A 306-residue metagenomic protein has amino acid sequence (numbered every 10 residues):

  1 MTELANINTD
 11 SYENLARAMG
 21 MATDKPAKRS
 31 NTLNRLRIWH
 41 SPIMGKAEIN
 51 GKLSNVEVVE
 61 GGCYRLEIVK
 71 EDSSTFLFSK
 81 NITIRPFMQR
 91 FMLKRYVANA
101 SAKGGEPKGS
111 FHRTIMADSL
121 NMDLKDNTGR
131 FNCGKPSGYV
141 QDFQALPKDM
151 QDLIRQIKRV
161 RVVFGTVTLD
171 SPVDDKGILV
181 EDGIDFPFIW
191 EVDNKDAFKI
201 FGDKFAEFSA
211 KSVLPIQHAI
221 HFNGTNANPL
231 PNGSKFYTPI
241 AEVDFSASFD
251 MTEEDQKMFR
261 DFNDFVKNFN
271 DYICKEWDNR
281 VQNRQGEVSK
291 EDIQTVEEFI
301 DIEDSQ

Functional and structural regions predicted by a protein language model:
T2-E181, N232-F236, V296-Q306: OB-fold ssDNA-binding interfaces and closely related basic DNA-contact patches used across DNA replication/repair
R113, A117-K125, G233-S305: Long, highly charged low-complexity segments enriched in Glu/Asp and Lys/Arg with interspersed Ser/Thr
Q156-S248: Extended serine/threonine-enriched, polar tracts that run as long, contiguous segments within proteins
